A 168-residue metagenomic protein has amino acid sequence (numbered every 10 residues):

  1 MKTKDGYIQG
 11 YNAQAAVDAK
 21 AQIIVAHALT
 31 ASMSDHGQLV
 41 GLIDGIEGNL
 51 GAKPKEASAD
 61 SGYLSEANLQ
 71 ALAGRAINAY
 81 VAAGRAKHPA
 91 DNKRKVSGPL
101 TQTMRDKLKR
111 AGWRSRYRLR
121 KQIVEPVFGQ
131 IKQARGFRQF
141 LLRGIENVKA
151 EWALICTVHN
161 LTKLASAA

Functional and structural regions predicted by a protein language model:
M1-A168: Anion-binding and metal-coordination hotspots
